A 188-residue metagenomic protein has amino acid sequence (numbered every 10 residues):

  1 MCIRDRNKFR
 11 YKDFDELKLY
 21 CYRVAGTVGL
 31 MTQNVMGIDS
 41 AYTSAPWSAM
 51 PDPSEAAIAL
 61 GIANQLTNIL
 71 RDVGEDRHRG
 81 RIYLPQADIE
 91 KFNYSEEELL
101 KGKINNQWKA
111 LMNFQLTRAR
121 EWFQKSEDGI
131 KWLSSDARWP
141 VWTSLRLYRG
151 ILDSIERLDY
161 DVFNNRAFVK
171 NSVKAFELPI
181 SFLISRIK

Functional and structural regions predicted by a protein language model:
R4-N64, L70, G74-K188: Catalytic cores of Mg2+-dependent Asp-rich isoprenoid enzymes
